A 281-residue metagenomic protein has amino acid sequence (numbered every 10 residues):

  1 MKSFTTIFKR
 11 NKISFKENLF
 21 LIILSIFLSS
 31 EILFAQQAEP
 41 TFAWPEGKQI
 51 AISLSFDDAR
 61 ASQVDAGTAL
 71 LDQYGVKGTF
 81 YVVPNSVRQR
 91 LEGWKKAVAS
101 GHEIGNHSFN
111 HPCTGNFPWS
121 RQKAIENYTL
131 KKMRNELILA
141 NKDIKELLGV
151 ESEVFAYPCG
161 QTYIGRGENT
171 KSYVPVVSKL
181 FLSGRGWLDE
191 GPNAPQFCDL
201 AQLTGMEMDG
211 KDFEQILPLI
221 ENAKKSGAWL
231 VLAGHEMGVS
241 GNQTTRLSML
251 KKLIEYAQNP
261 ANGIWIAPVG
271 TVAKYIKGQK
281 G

Functional and structural regions predicted by a protein language model:
M1-F15: N-terminal secretory signal peptides that target proteins for export/translocation
N18-E31: Bacterial N-terminal signal peptides
Q36-V64: Boundary/entry segment of secreted carbohydrate-active catalytic domains
A38-E46, S86-Q89, F181-F197, L217 (+2 more regions): C-terminal domain-boundary segment and adjacent tail
A51-S55, G78-V82, E103-N106, E153-Y157 (+4 more regions): Structural recognition of the beta-strand scaffold that forms the well-ordered cores of secreted hydrolase catalytic
D58-S62, N85-R88, I104, F109-T114 (+5 more regions): Solvent-exposed loop/turn segments at secondary-structure junctions within structured extracellular/periplasmic domains
A66, R88-Q89, G115-I216, M249: Catalytic domains of cell-wall/extracellular-matrix polysaccharide-remodeling enzymes, centered on de-N-acetylation
T68-G75, V87-F109, V177-S178, G191-F197 (+1 more regions): Acidic (Asp/Glu)-rich catalytic clusters
